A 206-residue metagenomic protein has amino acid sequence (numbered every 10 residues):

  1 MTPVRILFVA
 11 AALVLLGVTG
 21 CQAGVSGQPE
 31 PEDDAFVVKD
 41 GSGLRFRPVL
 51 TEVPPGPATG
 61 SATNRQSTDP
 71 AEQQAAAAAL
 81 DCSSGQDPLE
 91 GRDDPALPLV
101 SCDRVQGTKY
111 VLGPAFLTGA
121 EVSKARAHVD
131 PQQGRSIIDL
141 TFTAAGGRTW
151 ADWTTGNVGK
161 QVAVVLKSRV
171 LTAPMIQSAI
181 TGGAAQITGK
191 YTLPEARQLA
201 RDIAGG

Functional and structural regions predicted by a protein language model:
T2-V9, L13-G206: Structural signature of multi-pass, alpha-helical inner-membrane proteins
